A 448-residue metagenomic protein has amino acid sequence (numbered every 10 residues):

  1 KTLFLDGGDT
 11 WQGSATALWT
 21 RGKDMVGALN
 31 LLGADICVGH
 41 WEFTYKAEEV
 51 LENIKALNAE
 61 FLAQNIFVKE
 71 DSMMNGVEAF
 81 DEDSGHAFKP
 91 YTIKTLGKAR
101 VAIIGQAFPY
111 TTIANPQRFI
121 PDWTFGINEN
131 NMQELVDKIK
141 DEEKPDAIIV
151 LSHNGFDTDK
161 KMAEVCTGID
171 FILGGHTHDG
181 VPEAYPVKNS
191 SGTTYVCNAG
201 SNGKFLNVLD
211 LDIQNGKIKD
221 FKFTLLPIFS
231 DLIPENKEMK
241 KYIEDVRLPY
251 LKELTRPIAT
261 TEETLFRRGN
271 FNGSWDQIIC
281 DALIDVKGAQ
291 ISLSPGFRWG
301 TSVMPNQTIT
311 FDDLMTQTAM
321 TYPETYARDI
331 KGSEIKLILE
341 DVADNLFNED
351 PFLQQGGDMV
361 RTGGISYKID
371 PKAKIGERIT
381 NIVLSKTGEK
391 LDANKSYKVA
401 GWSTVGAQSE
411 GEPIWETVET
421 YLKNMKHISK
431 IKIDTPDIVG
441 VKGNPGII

Functional and structural regions predicted by a protein language model:
K1-S230, N270-A282, S292, L346 (+1 more regions): Acidic, metal/ion-coordinating pockets
D24, Y45, K89, I127-N130 (+14 more regions): Generic recognition of stable, solvent-exposed alpha-helical segments in well-folded globular domains
F43-E48, T124, G155, L232-K237 (+4 more regions): General structural signal for secondary-structure boundaries
N58-F61, N65, K69-S72, V77-Y91 (+3 more regions): Feature captures C-terminal
R100, T264-L265, K390: Short, solvent-exposed loop/turn motifs
Q117-P121, T261-G269, T316-T325: Glycine- and acidic
K222-E235, L384-G388, T404: Short, solvent-exposed aromatic-acidic interface loops
P227-T310: Hard-cation-handling environments
